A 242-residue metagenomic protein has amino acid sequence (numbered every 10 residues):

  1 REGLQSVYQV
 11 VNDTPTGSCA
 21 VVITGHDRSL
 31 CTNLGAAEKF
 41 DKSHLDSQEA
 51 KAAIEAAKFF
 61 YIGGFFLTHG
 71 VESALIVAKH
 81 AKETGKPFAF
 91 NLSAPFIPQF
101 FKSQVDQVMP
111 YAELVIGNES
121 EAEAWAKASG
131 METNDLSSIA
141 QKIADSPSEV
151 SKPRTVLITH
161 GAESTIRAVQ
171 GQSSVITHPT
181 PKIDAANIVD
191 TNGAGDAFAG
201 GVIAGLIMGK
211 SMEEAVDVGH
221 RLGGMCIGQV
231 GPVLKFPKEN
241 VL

Functional and structural regions predicted by a protein language model:
R1, T24-R28, V105-M109, E132-D135 (+2 more regions): Short, hinge-like loop/turn segments at secondary-structure boundaries
R1-Y61, L242: Conserved N-terminal subdomain of the carbohydrate kinase-like
G3, A56, Y111, S151-K152: Short loop/turn motifs at secondary-structure junctions
L34-E38, A94, S120-E121, K182-A185: Short, acidic/turn-prone active-site loops that include or flank metal/cofactor- and phosphate-binding residues
E49-A50, V105, I188: Acidic, amphipathic alpha-helical patches
F59-Q141, T155, E163-T165, Q170: Conserved beta-alpha-beta core of the PfkB/ribokinase-like small-molecule kinase fold
K79-E83, S129-L242: Conserved phosphate-binding/catalytic region of the ribokinase-like
